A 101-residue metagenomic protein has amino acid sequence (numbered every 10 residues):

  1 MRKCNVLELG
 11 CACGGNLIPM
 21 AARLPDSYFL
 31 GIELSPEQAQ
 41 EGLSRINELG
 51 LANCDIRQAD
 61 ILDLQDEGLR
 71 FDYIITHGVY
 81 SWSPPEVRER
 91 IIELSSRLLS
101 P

Functional and structural regions predicted by a protein language model:
R2-A12: Conserved class I S-adenosyl-L-methionine
C13-D26: Conserved SAM-binding loop of SAM-dependent methyltransferases across substrates and taxa, primarily the Class I
S35: Conserved SAM/SAH-binding beta-strand->alpha-helix loop
G42: Conserved SAM-binding loop
G50-I61: Conserved SAM-binding strand-loop segment of SAM-dependent methyltransferases
Q65-I74: A short acidic, Gly/Pro-enriched loop at the edge of an enzyme's catalytic core that lines a small-molecule cofactor
T76-Y80: Residues lining the SAM
E89-P101: A short glycine-rich, Lys/Arg-flanked "PGG" loop and its adjoining helix->strand segment in the class I
